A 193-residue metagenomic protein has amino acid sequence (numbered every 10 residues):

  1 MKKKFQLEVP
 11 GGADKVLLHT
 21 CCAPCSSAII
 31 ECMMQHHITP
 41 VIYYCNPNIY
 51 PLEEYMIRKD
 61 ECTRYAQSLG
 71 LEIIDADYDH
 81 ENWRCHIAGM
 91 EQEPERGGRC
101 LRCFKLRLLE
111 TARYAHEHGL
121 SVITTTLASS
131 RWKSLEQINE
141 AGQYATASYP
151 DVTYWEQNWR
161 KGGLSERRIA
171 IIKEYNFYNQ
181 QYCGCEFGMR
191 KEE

Functional and structural regions predicted by a protein language model:
M1-E193: Nucleotide-activated chemistry modules centered on ATP-dependent adenylation/adenylyltransferase
